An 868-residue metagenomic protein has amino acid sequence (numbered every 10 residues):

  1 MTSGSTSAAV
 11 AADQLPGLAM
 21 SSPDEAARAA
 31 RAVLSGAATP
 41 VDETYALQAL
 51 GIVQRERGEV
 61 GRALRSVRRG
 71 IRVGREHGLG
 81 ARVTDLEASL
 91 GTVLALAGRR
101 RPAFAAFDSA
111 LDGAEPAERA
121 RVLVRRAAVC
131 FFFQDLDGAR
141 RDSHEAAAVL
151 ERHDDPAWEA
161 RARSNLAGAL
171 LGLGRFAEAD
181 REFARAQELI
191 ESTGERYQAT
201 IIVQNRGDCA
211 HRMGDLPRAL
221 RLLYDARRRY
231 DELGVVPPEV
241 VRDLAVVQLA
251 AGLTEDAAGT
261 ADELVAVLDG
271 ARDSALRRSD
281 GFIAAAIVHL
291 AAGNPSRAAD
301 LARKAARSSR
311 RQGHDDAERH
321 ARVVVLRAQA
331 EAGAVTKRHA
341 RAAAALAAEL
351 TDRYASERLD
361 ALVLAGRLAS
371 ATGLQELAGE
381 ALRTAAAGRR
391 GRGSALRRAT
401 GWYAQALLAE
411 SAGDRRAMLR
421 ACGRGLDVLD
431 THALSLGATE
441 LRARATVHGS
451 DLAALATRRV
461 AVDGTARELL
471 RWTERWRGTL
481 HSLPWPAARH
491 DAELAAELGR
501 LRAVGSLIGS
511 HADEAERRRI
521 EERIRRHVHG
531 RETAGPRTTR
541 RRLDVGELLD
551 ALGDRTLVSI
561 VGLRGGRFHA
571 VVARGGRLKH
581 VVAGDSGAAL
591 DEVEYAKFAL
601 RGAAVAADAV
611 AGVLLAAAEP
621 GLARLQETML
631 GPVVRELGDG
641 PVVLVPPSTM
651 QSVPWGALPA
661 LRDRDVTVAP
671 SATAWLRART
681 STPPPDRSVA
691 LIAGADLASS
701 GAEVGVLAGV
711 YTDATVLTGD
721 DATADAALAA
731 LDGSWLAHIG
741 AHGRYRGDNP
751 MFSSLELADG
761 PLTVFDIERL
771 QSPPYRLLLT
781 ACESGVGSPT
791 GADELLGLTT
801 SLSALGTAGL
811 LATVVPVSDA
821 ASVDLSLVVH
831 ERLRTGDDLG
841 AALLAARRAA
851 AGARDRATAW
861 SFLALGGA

Functional and structural regions predicted by a protein language model:
T2, R415-D663, T682-A690: Amphipathic alpha-helical protein-protein interaction segments
T6, D42, R82, E118 (+10 more regions): Structural signature of alpha-solenoid helical repeat junctions
A9, Y45, D85, R121 (+13 more regions): Residue register of alpha-helical TPR repeats
A26, A63, A103, A139 (+8 more regions): Single-residue signature of alpha-solenoid repeat helices
R31-S35, I71-R75, D108-G113, H144-D154 (+8 more regions): Amphipathic alpha-helical segments of tetratricopeptide repeats
K579-V581, A588-A599, V643-L736, L755: Catalytic-core domains of enzymes
A660-W675, R744-A808, L825: Cysteine protease catalytic core and zymogen-processing segment of caspase-like enzymes
Y745, P750-P773, D819-A868: Caspase-like cysteine protease fold
